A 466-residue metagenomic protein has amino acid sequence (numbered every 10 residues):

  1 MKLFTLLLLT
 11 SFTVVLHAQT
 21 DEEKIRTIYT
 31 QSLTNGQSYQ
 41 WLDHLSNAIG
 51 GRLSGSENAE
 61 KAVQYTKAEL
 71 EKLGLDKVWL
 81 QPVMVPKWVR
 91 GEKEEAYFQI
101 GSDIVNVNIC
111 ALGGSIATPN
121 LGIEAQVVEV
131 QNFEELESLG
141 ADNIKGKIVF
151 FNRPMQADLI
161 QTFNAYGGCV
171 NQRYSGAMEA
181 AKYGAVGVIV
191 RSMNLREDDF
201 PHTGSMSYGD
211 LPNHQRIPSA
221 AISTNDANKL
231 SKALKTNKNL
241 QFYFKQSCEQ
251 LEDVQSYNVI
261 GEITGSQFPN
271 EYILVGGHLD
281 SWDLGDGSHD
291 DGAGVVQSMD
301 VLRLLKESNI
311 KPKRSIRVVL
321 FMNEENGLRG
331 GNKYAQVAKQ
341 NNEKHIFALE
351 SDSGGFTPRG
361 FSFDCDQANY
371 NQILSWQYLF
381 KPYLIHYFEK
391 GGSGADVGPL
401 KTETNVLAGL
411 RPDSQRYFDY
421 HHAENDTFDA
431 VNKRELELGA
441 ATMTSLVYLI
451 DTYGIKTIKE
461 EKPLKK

Functional and structural regions predicted by a protein language model:
M1-D21: Bacterial Sec-dependent N-terminal signal peptides
E22-K24, I109, G114-A141, Y208-S288 (+1 more regions): Soluble metallo-hydrolase cores and metallopeptidase-like ectodomains found primarily in the secretory/periplasmic
E22-S56, F200-G204, Y208, D280 (+3 more regions): N-terminal capping segment at the start of a domain
I25-L33, N47-E57, G114, A125-V130 (+7 more regions): Second-shell loop/turn segments in exported
D43, N47-I148, N152-I160: Noncatalytic luminal/extracellular "stalk/propeptide" segments of secretory-pathway proteins
E71, Q172-R173, V259, E271 (+3 more regions): Alpha-helical metal-binding/catalytic segments enriched in His/Glu/Asp
I222, A227-N228, F268, D283 (+1 more regions): Metal-dependent peptidase/peptidase-like ectodomains
R303, E307, F418-K466: His/Asp/Glu-rich mid-to-C-terminal helical/loop segments that flank catalytic regions of hydrolases
